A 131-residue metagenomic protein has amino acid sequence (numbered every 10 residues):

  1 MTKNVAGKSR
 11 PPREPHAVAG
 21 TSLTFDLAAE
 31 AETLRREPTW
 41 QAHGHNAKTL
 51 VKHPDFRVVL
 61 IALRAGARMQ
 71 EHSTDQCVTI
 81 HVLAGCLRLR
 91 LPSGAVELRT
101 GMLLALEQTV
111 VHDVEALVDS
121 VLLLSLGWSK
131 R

Functional and structural regions predicted by a protein language model:
M1-D55: A short, N-terminal "cap"/entry segment at the start of jelly-roll beta-barrel domains of the cupin/DSBH fold
A42-G44, P54-T74: Conserved short histidine dyad/triad with adjacent acidic residue
R57, C86-R88, A95, V111 (+1 more regions): Structural motif
A65, Q76-R88, P92: Glycine- and acidic-residue-biased ligand/ion/polar-headgroup-sensing regions
L83-A84, R99-T100, V118: A cytosolic small-molecule/anion-sensing beta-strand core signal
P92-T109: Short acidic-glycine-tyrosine-enriched beta hairpin
A105, V118-R131: A short hydrophobic beta-strand segment most commonly corresponding to one strand of the jelly-roll/cupin
